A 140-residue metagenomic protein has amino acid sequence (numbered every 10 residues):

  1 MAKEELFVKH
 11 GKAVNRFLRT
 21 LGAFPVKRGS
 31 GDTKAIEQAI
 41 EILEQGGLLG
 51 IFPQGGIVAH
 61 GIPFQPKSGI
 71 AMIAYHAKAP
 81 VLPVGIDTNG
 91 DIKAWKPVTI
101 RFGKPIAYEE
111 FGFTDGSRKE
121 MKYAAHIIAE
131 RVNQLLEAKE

Functional and structural regions predicted by a protein language model:
M1-S30, Q38: Catalytic core of membrane glycerolipid acyltransferases/transacylases, capturing the structured, soluble-facing
K34-E140: Non-catalytic C-terminal accessory region of glycerolipid acyltransferases and related lyso-lipid remodeling enzymes
